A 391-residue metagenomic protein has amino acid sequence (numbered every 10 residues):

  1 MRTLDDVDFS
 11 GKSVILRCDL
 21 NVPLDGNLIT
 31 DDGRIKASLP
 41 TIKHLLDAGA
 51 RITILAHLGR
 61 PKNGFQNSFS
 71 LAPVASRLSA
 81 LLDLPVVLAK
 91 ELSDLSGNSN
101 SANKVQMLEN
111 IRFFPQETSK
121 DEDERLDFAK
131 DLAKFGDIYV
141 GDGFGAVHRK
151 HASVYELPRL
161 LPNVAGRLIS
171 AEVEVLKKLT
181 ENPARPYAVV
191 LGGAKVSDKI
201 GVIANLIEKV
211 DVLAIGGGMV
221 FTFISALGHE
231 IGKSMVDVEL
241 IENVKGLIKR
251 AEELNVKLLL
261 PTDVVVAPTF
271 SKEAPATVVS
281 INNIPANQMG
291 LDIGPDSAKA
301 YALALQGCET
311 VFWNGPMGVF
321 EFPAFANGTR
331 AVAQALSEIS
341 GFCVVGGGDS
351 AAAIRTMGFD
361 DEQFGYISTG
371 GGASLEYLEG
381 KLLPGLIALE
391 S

Functional and structural regions predicted by a protein language model:
M1-S391: Active-site loop-to-helix "anion-binding N-cap" substructures in soluble metabolic enzymes
